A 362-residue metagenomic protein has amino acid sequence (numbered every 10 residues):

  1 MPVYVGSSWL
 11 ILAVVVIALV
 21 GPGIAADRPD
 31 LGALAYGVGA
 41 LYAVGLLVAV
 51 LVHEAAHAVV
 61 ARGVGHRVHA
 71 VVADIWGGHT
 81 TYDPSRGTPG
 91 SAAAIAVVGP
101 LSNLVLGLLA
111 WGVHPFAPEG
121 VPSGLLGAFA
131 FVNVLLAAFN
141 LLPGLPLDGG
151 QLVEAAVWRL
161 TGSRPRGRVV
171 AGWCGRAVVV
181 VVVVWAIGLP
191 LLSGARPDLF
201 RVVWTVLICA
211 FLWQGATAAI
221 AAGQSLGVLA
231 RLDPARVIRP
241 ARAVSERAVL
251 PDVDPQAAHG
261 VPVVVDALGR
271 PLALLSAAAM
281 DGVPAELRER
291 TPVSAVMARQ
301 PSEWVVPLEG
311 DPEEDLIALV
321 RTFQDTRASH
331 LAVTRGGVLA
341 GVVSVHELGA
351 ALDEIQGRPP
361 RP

Functional and structural regions predicted by a protein language model:
M1-H330, T334-P362: Hydrophobic transmembrane alpha-helices and their immediate loop junctions in multi-pass integral membrane proteins
